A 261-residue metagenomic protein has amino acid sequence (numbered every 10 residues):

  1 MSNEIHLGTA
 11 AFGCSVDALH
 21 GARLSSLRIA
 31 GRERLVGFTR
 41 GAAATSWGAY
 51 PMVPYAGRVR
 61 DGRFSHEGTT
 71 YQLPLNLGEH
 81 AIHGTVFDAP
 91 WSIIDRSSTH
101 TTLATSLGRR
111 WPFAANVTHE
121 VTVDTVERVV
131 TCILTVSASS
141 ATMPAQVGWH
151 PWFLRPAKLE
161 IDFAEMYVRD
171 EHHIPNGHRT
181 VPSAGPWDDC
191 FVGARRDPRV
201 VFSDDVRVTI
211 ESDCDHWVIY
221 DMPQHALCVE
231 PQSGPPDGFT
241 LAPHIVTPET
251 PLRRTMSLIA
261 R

Functional and structural regions predicted by a protein language model:
M1-Y71, L75, R196-S212, T250-R261: Beta-strand-rich N-terminal accessory domains
V16-A18, T105-F153: Acidic, contiguous internal or C-terminal segments within carbohydrate-active enzymes that form a structured patch used
A43-Y50, P74-L77, T101-T105, V181-G185: Short Pro/Gly-enriched beta-strand edge/turn motifs at strand-loop
G62-S65, I133, H150-W152, A226-Q232 (+1 more regions): Active-site scaffold segments
S65-T69, I94-H100, T122-V129, A157 (+3 more regions): A short, structured loop/turn motif at beta-sheet edges
T69, L75-T125: Extended, loop-rich substrate-binding clefts of extracytoplasmic carbohydrate-active enzymes
A141-Q146, P151-D213: Active-site/ligand-binding surface loops and adjacent short beta/alpha elements that line catalytic pockets across
V206-R261: Active-site pocket scaffolds in enzymes
